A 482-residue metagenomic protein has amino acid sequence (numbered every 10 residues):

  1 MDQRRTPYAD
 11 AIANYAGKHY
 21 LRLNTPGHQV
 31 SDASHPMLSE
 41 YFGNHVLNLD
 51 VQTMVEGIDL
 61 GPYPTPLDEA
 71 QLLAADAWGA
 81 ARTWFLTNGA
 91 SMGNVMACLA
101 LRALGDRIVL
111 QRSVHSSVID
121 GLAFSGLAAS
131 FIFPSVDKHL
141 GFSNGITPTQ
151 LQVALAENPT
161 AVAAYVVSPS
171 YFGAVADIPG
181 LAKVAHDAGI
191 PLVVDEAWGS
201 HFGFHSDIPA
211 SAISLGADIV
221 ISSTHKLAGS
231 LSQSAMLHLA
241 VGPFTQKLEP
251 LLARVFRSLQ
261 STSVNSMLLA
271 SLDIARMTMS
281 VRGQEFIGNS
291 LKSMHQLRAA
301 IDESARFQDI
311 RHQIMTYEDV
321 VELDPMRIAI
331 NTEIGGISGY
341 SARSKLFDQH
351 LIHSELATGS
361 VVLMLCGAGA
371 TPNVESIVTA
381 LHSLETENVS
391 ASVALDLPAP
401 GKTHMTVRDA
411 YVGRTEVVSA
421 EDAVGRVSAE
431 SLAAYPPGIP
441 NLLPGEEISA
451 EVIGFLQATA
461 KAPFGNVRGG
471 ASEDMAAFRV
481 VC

Functional and structural regions predicted by a protein language model:
M1-T65, P437: N-terminal "arm"/small-domain region of PLP-dependent enzymes with the aminotransferase-like
Y8-A11, G17, M37, Y41 (+2 more regions): Conserved PLP-enzyme active-site core in the AAT-like
V30, Y171, K226-L227, G242-F244 (+5 more regions): Short, glycine-/Ser/Thr-/acidic-enriched flexible segments
N44-M92: Conserved N-terminal alpha-helix of the aminotransferase class I/II PLP-enzyme fold
G57, W84-L86, A164-V167, A329 (+1 more regions): Short glycine-rich or small-residue beta-strand-to-loop segments that form or flank ligand, phosphate, metal/Fe-S
W84, S130-I132, S354: General small-molecule cofactor/ligand-binding pocket signal
Q296-A471: Conserved C-terminal alpha-helix-loop-beta "cap" of PLP-dependent enzymes that closes/shapes the active-site mouth
G469-A477, V481: Terminal helix/beta-alpha structural elements that buttress the NAD(P)+-binding lobe
